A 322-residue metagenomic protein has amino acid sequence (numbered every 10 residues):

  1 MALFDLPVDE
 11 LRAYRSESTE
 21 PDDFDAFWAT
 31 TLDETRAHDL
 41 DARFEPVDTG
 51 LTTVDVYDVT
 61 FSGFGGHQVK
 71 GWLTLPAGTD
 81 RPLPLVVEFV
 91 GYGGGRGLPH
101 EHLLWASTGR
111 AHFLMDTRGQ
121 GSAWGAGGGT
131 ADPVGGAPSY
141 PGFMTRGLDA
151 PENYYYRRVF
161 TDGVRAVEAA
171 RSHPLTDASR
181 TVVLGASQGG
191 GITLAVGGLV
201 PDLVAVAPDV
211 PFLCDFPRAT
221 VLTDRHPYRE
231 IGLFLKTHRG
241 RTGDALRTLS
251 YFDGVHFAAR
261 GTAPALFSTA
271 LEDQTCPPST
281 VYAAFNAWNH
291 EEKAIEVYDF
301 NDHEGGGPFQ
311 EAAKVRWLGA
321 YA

Functional and structural regions predicted by a protein language model:
M1-D55: N-terminal targeting or regulatory segments adjacent to alpha/beta-hydrolase or S9 domains
G71-L75, R81-G93, H112: Short beta-strand element of the alpha/beta-hydrolase
G97, L103-L104, R110-T161: Cap/lid segment of the alpha/beta-hydrolase catalytic domain
G142-S187: Gly/Ser-rich "nucleophile elbow"/oxyanion-hole loop immediately N-terminal to the catalytic nucleophile in hydrolases
L194-G240, V297: Hydrolase active-site cap/lid region
G261, F267-T269, D273: Short beta-strand/loop motif that positions the catalytic acidic residue of the alpha/beta-hydrolase fold
L271-C276, H303-E304: Acidic catalytic loop of the alpha/beta-hydrolase fold
Y282-A322: C-terminal catalytic histidine-bearing segment of alpha/beta-hydrolase fold enzymes
